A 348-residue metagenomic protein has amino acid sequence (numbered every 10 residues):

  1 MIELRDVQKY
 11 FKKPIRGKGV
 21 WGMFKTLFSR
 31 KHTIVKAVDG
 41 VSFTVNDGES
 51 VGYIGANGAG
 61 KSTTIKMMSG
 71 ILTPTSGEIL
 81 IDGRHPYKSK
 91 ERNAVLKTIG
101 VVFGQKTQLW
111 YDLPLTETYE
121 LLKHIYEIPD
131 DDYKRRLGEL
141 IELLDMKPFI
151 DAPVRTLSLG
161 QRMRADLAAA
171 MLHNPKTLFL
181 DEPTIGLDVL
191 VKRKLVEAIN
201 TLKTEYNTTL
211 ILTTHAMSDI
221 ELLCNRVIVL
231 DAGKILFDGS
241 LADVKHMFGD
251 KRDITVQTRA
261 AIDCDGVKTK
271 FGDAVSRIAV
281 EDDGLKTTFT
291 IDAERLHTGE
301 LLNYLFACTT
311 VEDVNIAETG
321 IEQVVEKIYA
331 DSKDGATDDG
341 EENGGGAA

Functional and structural regions predicted by a protein language model:
G19-L27, E120, H124, D132-F149: Conserved ABC ATPase "signature" region
G77-K88, A94-L96: Conserved ABC transporter NBD signature motif
P153-L157: Conserved ABC ATPase signature
N174: Conserved catalytic motifs of ABC-family nucleotide-binding domains
L178-E182: Catalytic Walker B motif of ABC-type/P-loop ATPase nucleotide-binding domains
V196-D292: ABC transporter nucleotide-binding domain
